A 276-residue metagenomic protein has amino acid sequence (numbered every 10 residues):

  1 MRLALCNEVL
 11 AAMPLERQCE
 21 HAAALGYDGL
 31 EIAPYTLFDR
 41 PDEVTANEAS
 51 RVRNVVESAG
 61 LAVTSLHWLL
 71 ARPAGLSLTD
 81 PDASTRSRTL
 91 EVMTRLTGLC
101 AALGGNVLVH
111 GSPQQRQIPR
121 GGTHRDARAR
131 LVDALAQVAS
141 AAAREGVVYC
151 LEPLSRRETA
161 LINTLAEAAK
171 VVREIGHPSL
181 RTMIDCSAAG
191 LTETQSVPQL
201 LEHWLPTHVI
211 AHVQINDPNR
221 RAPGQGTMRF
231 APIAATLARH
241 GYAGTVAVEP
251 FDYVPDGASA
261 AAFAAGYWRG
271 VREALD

Functional and structural regions predicted by a protein language model:
M1-A4, V9-G26, E57, T94 (+2 more regions): Histidine-acidic metal/acid-base catalytic patches
V9-A11, P34-T36, L69-R72, P113-R116 (+4 more regions): Active-site-proximal loop/turn and secondary-structure-junction residues that shape catalytic pockets, frequently
E16-R17, V55-E57, G75-R181, L191: Active-site acidic/histidine proton-transfer and metal-coordination neighborhood in alpha/beta enzyme cores
D28-G29, A62, N106, V148 (+1 more regions): Residue-level detector of anion-binding/catalytic polar loops
E31, S65-H67, V109, C150 (+3 more regions): Conserved beta-strand positions in the central sheet of alpha/beta enzyme cores
A33-E57, S112-P119: Glycine-rich, proline-tolerant flexible connector loops at the mouths of alpha/beta enzymes
N47-S58, A134-A142, L200-H203, P232-T236: Catalytic-core regions built around general acid/base machinery
V55, V63-L66: Conserved alpha-helical segments that form or flank metal/cofactor-binding pockets of metalloenzymes
